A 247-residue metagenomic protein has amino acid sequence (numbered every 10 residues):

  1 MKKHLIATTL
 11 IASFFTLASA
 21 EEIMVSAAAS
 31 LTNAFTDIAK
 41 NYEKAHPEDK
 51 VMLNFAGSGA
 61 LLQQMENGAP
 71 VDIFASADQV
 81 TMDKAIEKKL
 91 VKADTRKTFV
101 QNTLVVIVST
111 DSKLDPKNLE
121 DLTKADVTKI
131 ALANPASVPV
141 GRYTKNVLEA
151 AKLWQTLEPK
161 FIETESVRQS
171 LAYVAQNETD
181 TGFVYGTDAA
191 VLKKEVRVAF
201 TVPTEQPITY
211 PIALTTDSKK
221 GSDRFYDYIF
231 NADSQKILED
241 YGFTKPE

Functional and structural regions predicted by a protein language model:
M1-S19: Gram-negative bacterial Sec-dependent N-terminal signal peptides
S13, K50-M52: Exposed boundary/loop context
A20-A45, M52-F55, G59, Q63-N67 (+4 more regions): Exported/periplasmic ABC-transporter solute-binding proteins
